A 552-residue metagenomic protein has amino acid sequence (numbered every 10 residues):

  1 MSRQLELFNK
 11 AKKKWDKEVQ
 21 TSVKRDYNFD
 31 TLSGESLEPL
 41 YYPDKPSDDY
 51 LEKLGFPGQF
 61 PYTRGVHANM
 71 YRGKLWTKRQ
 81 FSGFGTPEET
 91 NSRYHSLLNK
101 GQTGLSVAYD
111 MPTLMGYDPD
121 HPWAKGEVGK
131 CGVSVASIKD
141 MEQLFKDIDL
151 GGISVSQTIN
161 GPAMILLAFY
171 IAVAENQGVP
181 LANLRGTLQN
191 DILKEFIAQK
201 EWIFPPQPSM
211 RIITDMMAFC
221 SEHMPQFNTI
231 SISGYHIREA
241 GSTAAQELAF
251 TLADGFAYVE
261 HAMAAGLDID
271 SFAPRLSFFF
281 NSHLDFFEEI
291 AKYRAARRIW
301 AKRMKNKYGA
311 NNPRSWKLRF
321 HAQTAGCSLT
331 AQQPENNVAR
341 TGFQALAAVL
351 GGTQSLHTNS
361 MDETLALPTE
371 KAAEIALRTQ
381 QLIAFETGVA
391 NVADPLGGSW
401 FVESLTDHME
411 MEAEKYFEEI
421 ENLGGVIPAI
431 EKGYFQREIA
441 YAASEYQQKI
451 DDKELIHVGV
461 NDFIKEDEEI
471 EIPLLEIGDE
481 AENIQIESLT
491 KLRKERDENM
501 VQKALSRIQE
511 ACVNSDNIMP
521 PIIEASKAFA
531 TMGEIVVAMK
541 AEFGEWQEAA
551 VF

Functional and structural regions predicted by a protein language model:
M1-H283, E288-E289, K307, R314-H321 (+3 more regions): Catalytic alpha/beta active-site cores
D16-D48, F56-T63, M111, E370 (+2 more regions): Flexible, glycine-rich loop/tail regions that form catalytic "lids" or insertion modules at the edges of active sites
E88-N91, V135-I138, M164, Q207-T214 (+13 more regions): Electropositive phosphate-/nucleotide-binding environments in soluble metabolic enzymes
T103, K146-L150, A172-P180, T214-Q226 (+14 more regions): Generic secondary-structure signature for well-ordered alpha-helical cores
G126-K130, E195-F204, I237-S242, F280-D285 (+5 more regions): Short beta-alpha connecting loops at secondary-structure transitions that line or flank enzyme active sites
A136, S154, I159-P162, A174 (+8 more regions): Phosphate/diphosphate-binding loops
L166, G255, F278-M304, F320-A325 (+8 more regions): Extended, hydrophobic alpha-helical segments in both membrane/secreted and soluble proteins
D268-F272, A310-T324, Q332-T364, P368-A393 (+3 more regions): Flexible glycine/proline-rich, aromatic-decorated loop/lid segments
